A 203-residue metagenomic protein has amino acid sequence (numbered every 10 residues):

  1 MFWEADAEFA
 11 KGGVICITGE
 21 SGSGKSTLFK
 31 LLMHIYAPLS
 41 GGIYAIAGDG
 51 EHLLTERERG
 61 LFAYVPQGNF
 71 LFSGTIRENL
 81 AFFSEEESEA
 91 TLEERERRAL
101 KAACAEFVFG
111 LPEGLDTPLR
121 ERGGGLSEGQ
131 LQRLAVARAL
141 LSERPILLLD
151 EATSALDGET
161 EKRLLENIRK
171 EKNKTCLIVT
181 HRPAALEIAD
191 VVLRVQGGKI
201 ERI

Functional and structural regions predicted by a protein language model:
F2-E4: Conserved structural motif at the start of ABC-family nucleotide-binding domains
E8-A10, R57: Conserved hydrophobic segment flanking the Walker A/P-loop of ABC-type ATPase nucleotide-binding domains
I15-C16, A63-Y64: Short beta-strand immediately N-terminal to the Walker A/P-loop
T18-E20: The feature captures the beta-strand-to-loop junction immediately N-terminal to the Walker
T27, G68, N79, P118-I203: ABC-family ATPase nucleotide-binding domain "signature/switch" substructure
M33: Helix-to-loop junction immediately C-terminal to a conserved catalytic motif
G41-H52, E56-G60: Conserved ABC transporter NBD signature motif
N69-P118: Conserved "ABC signature" C-loop
